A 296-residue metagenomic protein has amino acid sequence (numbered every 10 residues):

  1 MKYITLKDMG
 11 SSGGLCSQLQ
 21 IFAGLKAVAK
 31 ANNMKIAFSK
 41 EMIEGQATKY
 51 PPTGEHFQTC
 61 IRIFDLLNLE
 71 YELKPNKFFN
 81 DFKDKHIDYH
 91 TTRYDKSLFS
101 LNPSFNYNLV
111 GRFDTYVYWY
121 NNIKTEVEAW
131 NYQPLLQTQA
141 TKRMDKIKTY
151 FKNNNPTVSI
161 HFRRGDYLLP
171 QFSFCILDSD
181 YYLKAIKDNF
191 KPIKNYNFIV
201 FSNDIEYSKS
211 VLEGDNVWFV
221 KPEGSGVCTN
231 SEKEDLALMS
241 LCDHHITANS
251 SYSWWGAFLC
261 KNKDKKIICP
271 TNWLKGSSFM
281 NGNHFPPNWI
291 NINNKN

Functional and structural regions predicted by a protein language model:
M1-S12: Nucleotide-activated donor-dependent transferases that construct or modify glycoconjugates
G10-Q20: A short, glycine/small-residue-rich beta-strand->loop->alpha-helix junction that serves as a flexible
L15, K191-S278, G282-H284: Donor-binding and catalytic core of enzymes assembling or modifying cell-surface/extracellular glycoconjugates
Q18-K30, Y182-I186, F190: Histidine-anchored nucleotide/phosphate-binding helix
M34-E44: A short beta-strand-loop structural module common to alpha/beta enzyme folds
Q46-N195: Secretory-pathway luminal glycosyltransferase catalytic domains
K49-N68, Y207-N216, F279-F285: Short, aromatic/basic amphipathic alpha-helical patches
P286-N296: Conserved histidine-centered catalytic loops in small-molecule metabolism enzymes
